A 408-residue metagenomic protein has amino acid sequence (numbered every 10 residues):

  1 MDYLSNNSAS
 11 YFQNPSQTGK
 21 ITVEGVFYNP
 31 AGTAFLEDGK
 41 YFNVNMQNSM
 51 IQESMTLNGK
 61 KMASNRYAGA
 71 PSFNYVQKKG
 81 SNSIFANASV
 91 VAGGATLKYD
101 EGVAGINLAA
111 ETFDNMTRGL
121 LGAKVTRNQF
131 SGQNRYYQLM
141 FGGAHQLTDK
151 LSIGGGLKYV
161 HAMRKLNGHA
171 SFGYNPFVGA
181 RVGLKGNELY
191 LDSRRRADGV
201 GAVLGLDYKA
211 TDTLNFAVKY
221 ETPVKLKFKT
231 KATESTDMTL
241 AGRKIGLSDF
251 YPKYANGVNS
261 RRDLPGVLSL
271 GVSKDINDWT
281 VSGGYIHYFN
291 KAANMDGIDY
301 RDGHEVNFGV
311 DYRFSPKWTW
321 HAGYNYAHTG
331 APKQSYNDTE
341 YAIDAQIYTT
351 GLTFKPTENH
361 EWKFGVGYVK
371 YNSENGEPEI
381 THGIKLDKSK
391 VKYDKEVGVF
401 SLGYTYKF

Functional and structural regions predicted by a protein language model:
M1-T96, Y341: N-terminal, post-signal peptide beta-strand-biased segments of exported outer-membrane/organellar beta-barrel and other
K20-G25, M62-A68, S131-Y136, D192-V200 (+4 more regions): Short sequence motifs at beta-strands and strand-loop junctions characteristic of Gram-negative outer-membrane
Q47-I51, S89-V91, K158-A162, G284-Y288 (+2 more regions): Short glycine-rich beta-strand segments
L57-A63, S89, K98-N107, G156-K158 (+1 more regions): "Short basic amphipathic alpha-helical interaction patches in structured regions
P71-Q146, K150-S152: Hydrophobic alpha-helical hairpins/lids featuring a short glycine-rich hinge
D100-T126, M163-S193, F228-G257, S373-K392: Solvent-exposed loop segments that connect transmembrane elements
G142-Q146, K150-K209, N215-P223: Aromatic- and glycine-enriched pocket-lining scaffold segments that form the walls of small-molecule binding clefts
V203-F408: Outer membrane beta-barrel transmembrane domains
